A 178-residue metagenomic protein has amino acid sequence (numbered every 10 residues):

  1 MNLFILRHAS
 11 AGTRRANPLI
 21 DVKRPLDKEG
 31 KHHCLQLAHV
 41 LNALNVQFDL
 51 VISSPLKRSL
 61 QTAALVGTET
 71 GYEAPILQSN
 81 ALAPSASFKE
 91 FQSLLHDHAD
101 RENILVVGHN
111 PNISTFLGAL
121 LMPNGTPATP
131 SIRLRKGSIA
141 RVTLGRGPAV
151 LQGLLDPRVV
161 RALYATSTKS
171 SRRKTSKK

Functional and structural regions predicted by a protein language model:
N2-A86, S93, A119, G125-T126 (+2 more regions): Active-site-proximal alpha-helix that buttresses catalytic centers in soluble enzyme cores
L3, D100-G108: Generic beta-sheet signal
L44-V46, D97-E102: Glycine-rich phosphate-binding loop signature in dinucleotide/nucleotide-binding domains
N124-Q152, P157-V160: Domain-level recognition of soluble alpha/beta enzyme cores, biased toward histidine phosphatases/phosphomutases
L151-K178: Short, basic/aromatic-enriched C-terminal tail that caps enzymatic domains
